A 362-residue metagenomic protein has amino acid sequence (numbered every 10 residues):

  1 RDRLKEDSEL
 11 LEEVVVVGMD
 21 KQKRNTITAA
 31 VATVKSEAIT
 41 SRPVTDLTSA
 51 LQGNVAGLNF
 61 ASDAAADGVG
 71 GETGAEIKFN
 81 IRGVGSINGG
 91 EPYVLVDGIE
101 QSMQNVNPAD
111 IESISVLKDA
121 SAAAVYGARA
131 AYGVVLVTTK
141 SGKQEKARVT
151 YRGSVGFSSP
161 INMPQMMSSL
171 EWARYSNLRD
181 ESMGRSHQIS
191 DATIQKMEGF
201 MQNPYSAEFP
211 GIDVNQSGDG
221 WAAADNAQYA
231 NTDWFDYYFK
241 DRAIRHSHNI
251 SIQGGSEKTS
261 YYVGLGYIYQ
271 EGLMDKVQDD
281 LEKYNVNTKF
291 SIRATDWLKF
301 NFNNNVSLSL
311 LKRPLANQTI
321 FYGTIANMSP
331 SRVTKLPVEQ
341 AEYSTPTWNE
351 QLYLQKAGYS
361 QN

Functional and structural regions predicted by a protein language model:
R1-N287, A294, K299-N301, K356-A357: Short, small/polar-rich motifs associated with maturation and membrane association, primarily at protein termini
A64, V155, V306-K312: A general secondary-structure junction signal
P204-A207, S217, Y229-A230, S307 (+1 more regions): Acidic/polar loop-and-plug regions of large Gram-negative outer-membrane beta-barrel proteins
